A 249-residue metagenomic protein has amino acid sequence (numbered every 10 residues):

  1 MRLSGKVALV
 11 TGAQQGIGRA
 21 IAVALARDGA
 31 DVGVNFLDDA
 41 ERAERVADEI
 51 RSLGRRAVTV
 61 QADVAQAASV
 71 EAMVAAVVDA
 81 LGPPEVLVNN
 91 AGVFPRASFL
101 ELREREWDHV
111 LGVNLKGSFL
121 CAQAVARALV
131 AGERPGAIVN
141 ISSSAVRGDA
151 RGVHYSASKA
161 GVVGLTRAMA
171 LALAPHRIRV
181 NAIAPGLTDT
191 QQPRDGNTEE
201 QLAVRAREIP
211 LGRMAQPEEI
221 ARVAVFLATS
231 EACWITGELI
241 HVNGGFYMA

Functional and structural regions predicted by a protein language model:
V7, Q14-Q15: Conserved glycine-rich cofactor-binding loop
P83, A174, R179, I235-G237: Short, small/polar-rich loop/turn modules that mediate ligand/substrate recognition or access, typified
S98-F99, R103-L111, P193, R205: Substrate-binding pocket helix/loop in short-chain dehydrogenase/reductase
A122, S158, T166: Active-site helix of classical SDR
R127, L171-P175, C233: Alpha-helical segment proximal to the catalytic Tyr-Lys
H154, P175, A182-I209, E219 (+1 more regions): A glycine/serine/threonine-rich, flexible loop-to-helix segment that serves as the NAD(P) cofactor-binding "lid"
A182, V204-I235, V242-G244: C-terminal helical subdomain
